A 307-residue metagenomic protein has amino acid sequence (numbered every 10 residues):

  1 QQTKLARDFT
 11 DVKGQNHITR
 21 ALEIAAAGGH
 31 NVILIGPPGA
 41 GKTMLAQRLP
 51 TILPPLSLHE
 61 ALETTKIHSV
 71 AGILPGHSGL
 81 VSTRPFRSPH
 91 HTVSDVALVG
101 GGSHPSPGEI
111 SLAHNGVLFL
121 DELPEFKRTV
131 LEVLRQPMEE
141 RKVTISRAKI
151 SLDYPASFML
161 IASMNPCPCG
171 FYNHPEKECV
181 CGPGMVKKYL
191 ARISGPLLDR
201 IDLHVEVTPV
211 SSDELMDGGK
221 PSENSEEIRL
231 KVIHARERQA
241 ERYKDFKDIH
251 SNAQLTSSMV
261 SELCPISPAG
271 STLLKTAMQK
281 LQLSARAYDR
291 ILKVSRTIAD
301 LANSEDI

Functional and structural regions predicted by a protein language model:
T3-T19, P55: Dynamic helix-loop-helix/coil hinge segments at AAA+ ATPase domain boundaries and subdomain interfaces
R7, H17, G28-I33, H114-G116: Pre-Walker A (Motif I) flank of P-loop NTPase domains
E23, L80-P85, V93-L118, S151: Conserved alpha-helical scaffold flanking the Walker A/P-loop in AAA+ ATPase domains
V32-G76, E140: Walker A/P-loop
G36, G100, E122: The Walker A (P-loop) glycine that initiates the GxxxxGKT/S ATP-binding motif of P-loop NTPases
E60-S94, G101-G102, H250-S258, A285: Conserved inter-motif catalytic segment of the P-loop NTP-binding fold
H104-P105, R128-I307: Basic, amphipathic alpha-helical bundle interface domains used for macromolecular binding and assembly
N115, D121-L123, V133: Walker B catalytic acidic pair
